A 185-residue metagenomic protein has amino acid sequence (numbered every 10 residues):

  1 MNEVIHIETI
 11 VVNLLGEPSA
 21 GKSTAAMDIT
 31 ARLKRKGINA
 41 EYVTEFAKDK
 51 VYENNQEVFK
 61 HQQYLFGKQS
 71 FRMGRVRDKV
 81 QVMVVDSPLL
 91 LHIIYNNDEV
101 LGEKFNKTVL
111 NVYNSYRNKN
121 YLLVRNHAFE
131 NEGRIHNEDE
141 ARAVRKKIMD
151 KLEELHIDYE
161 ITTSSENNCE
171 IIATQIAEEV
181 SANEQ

Functional and structural regions predicted by a protein language model:
N2-V11: Phosphate-binding P-loop
L14: Hydrophobic anchor at the beta1->P-loop junction of P-loop NTPases
S19: Walker A (P-loop) phosphate-binding loop of P-loop NTPases
K22: Conserved lysine of the Walker
M27-F71: Conserved substrate/cofactor phosphate-moiety recognition/catalytic segment in nucleotide-dependent phosphotransferases
E45-F46, D86-L89, L122-N126: Short loop/turn segments at strand-loop or loop-helix junctions that form parts of catalytic or ligand-binding pockets
N55-E103: Conserved nucleotide-sensing/catalytic segment adjacent to the nucleotide-binding pocket in NTP-handling enzymes
E99-A177, S181-E184: A glycine- and Lys/Arg-enriched "phosphate-lid" helix/loop adjacent to the NTP-binding pocket of small-molecule kinases
